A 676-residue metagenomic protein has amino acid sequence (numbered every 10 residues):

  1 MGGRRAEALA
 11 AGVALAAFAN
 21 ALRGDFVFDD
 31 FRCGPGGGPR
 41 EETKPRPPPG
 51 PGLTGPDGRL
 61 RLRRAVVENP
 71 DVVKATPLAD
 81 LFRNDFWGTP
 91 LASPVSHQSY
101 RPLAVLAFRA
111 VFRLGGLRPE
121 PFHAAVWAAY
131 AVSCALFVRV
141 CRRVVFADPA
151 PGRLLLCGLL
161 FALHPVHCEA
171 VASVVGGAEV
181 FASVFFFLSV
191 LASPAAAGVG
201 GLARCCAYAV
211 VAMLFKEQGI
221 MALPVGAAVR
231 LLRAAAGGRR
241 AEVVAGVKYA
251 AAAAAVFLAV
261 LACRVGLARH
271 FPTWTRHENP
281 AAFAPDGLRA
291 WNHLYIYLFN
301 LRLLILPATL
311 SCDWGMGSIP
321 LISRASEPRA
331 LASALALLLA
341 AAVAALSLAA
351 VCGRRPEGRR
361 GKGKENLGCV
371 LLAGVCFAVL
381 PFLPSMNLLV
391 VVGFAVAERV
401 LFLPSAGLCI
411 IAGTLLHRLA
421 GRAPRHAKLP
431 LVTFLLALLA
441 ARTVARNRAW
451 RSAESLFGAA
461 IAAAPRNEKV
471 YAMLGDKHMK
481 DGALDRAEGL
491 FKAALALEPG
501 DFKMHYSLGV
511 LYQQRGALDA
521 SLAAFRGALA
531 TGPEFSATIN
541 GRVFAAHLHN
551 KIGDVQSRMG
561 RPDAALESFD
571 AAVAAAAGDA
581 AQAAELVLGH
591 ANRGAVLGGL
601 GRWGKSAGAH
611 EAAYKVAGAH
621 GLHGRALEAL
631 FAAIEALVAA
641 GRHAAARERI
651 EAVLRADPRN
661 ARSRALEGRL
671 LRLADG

Functional and structural regions predicted by a protein language model:
M1-D519, R526-P533, F544-A546, K551 (+2 more regions): Polytopic membrane enzymes that build or remodel cell-surface glycoconjugates and lipids
A462, A493-A496, L529-A530, A537 (+4 more regions): Conserved structural position within tetratricopeptide repeats
E468-K469, F502-K503, S536, A546 (+5 more regions): Helix-start (N-cap) detector for alpha-helical repeat units in TPR-like alpha-solenoids, especially tetratricopeptide
Y471-H478, L490, M504-R515, A524 (+9 more regions): TPR/Sel1-like alpha-solenoid repeat signature
A645-G676: Terminal, low-structured helical/coil segments at or just beyond the last alpha-helical repeat
